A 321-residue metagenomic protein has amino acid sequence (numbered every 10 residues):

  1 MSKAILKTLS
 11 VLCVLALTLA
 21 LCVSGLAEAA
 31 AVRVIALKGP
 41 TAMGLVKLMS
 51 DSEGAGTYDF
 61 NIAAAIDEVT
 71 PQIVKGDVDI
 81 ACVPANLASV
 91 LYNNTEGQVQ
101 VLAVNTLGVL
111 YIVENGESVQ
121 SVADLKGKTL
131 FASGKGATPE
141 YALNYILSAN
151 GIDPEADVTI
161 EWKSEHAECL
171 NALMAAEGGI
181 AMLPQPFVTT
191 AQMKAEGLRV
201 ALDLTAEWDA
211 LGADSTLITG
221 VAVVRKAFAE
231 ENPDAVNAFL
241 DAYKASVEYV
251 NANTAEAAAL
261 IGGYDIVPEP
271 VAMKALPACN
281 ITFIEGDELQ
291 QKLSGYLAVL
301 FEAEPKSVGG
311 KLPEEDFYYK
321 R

Functional and structural regions predicted by a protein language model:
M1-R33, A88, L143, F239 (+1 more regions): Gram-positive cell-envelope targeting signals
E28-E155, I160-W162, G179, Q185 (+1 more regions): Short, glycine-/small- and polar/acidic-enriched structural segments that line small-molecule recognition paths
M43-S50, D67, P71, K75 (+14 more regions): Solvent-exposed, polar/charged alpha-helical surfaces in well-ordered, non-transmembrane soluble domains, broadly
S52-T57, E207-S215, I281-Q290: Short, solvent-exposed loop/beta-turn-alpha elements that line the ligand-binding surface or hinge of extracytoplasmic
N86-L87, A167-L260: Pocket-lining segment of extracytoplasmic ligand-binding domains
P154-V158, D265-P277, V308-E314: Short, surface-exposed acidic
A229-A303: Secondary-structure end/capping motifs
S294, A298-R321: Conserved C-terminal helix/tail region of periplasmic/extracytoplasmic solute-binding proteins
